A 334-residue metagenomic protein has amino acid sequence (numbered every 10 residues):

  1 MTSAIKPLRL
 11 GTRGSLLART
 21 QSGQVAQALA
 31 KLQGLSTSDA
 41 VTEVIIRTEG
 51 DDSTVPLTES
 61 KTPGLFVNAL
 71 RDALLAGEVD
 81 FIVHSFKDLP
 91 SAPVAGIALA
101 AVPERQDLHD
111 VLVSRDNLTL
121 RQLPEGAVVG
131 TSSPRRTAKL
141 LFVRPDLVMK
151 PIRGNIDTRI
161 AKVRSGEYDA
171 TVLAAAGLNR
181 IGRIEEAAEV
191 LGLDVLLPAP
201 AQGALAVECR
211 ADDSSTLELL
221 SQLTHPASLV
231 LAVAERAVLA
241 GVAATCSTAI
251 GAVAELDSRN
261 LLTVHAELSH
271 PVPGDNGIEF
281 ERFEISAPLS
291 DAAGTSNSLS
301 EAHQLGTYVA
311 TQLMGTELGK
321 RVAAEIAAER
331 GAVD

Functional and structural regions predicted by a protein language model:
T2-R47, S53, E59-S60, V67 (+1 more regions): Small-molecule-sensing regulatory modules
R9-G11, I82, A100, G130 (+1 more regions): Short, well-ordered beta-strand segments
V55-F81: Short, structured active-site "lid" loops
V79-V83, D169-A170: Short, Asp-centered acidic motifs that coordinate Mg2+ and/or phosphate in catalytic or ligand-binding sites
F86-L89, A95-L147: A conserved helix-loop-strand patch within extracytoplasmic ligand-binding domains of the periplasmic binding
A92-P93, I181: Glycine/Thr-rich phosphate-binding loops of Rossmann-like dinucleotide-binding domains
